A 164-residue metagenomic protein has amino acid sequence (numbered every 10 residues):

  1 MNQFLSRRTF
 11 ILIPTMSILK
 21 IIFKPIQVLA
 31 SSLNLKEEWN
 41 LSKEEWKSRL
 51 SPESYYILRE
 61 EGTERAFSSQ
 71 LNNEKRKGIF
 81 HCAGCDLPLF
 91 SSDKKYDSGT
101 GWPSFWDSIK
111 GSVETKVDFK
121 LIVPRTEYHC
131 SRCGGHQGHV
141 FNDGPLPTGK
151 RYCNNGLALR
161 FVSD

Functional and structural regions predicted by a protein language model:
M1-I18: N-terminal secretory signal peptides and thylakoid transit peptides that target proteins across membranes
K24-I57, R65: C-terminal segment of N-terminal export signals and the immediately downstream linker at the start of the mature
L58-K75: N-terminal post-signal-peptidase region of extra-cytosolic proteins
N73-S104: Mid-length scaffold segments of soluble, non-membrane domains
I79, E127, K150: Residues immediately within or flanking Cys/His clusters that coordinate Zn2+ in small zinc-binding modules
C82, C130-C133: Short cysteine-rich clusters marking metal-coordination/redox-active sites
D86, G134, L157: Cys/His-coordinated zinc-binding microdomains
S91-S92, H139-V140, V162: Short, non-ligating residues that shape and space the ligands of small metal-coordination modules and catalytic
